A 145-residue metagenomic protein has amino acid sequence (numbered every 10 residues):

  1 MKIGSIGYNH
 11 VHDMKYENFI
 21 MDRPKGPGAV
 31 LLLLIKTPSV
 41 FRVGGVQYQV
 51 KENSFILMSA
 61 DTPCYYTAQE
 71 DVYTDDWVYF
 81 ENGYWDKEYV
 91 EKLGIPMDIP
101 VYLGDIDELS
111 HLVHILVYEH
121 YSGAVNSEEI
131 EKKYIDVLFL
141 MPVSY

Functional and structural regions predicted by a protein language model:
M1-K15, F55-V125, F139-S144: A hydrophobic/aromatic-rich effector-binding and dimerization subdomain of bacterial HTH-type transcriptional regulators
M1-K51, E70: Generic protein-terminus/edge-of-domain signal
K25-G26, L103-I106, K132: Short, solvent-exposed loop/helix junctions and linker helices that flank or host conserved functional motifs
L31, E108, I130: Amphipathic alpha-helical recognition patches that constitute DNA-binding helices
L31-L33, W77, V137: Residues embedded in well-ordered beta-strands
V125-K133: Short, solvent-exposed positions on alpha-helices
K132-L140: Hydrophobic alpha-helical segments that form the core of small-molecule binding pockets and/or dimer interfaces
